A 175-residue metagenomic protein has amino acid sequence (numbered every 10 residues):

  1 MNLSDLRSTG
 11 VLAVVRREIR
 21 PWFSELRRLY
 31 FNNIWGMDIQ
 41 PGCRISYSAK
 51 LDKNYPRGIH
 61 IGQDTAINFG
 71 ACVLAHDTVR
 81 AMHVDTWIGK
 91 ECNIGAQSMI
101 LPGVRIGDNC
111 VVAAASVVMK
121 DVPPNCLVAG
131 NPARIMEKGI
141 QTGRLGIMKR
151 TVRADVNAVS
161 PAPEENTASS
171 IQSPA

Functional and structural regions predicted by a protein language model:
M1-S4, Q63, G107-D108, P124 (+3 more regions): Intrinsic-disorder/low-complexity regions
N2-K53: Extended, small-residue-rich solenoid/repeat segments and analogous flexible loops that form exposed scaffolds
V14-R17, P21, M82-I100, N131-A175: C-terminal segments of enzyme domains that contribute to small-molecule binding surfaces
G36-D38, I59-G62: Intrinsically disordered, low-complexity boundary segments flanking structured domains
P41, S46-Y47, D52, G62-Q63 (+11 more regions): Left-handed beta-helix
D77-V79: Short acidic, glycine/proline-rich loop/turn micro-motifs
